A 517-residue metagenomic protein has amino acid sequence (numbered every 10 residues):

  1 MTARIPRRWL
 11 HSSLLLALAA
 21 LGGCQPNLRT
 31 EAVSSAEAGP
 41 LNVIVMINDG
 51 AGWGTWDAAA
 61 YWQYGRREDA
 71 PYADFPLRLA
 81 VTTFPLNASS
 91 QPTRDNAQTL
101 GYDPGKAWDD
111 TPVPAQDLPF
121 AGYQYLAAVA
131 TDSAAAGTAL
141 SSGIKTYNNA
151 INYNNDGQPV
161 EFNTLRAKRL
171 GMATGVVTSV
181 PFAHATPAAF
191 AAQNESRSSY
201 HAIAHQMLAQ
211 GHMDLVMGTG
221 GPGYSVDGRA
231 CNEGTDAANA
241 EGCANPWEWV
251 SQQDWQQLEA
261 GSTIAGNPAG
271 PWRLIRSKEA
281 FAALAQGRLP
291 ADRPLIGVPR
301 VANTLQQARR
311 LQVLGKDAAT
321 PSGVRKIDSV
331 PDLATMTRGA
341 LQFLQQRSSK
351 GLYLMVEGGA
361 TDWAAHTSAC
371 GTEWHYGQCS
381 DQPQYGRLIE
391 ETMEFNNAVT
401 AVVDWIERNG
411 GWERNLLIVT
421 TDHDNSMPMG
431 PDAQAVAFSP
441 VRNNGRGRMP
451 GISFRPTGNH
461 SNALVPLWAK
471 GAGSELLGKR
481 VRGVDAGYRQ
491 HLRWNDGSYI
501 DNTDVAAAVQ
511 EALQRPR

Functional and structural regions predicted by a protein language model:
T2-S13: Bacterial N-terminal signal peptides that target proteins for export
A20-G23: C-terminal motif of bacterial Sec signal peptides marking the signal peptidase cleavage site
Q25-N27: Bacterial signal peptide processing site
T30-G39, N409: A short acidic-Thr-Gly-centered motif at the start of a beta-strand
P40-V43, N48-T131, A136, A183-P516: A post-motif C-terminal structural segment
A128, D132-I151: A glycine- and small-residue-enriched flexible loop/hinge segment at structural boundaries
Y153-P159, S198: Glycine-rich anion/phosphate-binding loops
T164-L165, R169-A188: Glycine-rich phosphate/pyrophosphate-binding loops and their adjacent beta-strand/loop elements at enzyme active sites
